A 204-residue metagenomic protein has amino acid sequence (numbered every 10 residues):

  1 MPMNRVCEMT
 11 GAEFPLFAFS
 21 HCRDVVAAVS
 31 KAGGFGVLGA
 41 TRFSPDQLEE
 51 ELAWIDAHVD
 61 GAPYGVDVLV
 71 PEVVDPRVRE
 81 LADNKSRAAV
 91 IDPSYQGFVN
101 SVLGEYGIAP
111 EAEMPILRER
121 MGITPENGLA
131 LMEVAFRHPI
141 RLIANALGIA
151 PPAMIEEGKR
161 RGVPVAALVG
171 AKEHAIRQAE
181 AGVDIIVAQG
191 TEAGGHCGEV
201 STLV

Functional and structural regions predicted by a protein language model:
M1-V204: Active-site entrance/lid segments in N-terminal catalytic domains of soluble metabolic enzymes
